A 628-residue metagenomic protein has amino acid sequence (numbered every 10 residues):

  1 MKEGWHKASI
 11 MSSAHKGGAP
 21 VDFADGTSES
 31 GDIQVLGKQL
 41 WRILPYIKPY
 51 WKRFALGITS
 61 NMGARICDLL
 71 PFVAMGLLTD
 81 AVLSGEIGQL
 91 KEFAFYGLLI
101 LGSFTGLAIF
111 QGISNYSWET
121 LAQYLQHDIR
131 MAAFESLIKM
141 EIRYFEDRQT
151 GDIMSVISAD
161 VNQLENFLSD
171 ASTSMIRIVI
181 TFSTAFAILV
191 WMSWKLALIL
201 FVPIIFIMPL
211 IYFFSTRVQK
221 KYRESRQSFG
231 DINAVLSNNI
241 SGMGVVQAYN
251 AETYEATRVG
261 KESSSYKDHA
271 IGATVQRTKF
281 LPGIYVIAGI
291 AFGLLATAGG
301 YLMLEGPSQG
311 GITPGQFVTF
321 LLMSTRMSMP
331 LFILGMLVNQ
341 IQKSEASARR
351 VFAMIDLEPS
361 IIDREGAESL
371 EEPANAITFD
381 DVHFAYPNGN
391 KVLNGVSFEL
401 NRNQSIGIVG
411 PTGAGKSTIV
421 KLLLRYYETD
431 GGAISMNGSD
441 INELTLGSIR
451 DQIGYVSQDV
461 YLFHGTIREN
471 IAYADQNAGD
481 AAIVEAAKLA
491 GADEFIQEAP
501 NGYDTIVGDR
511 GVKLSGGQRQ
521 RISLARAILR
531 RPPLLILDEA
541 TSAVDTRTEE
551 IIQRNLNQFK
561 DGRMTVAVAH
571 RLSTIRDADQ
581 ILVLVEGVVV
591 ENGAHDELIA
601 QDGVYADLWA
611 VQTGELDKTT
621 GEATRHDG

Functional and structural regions predicted by a protein language model:
S9, H15-A19, Y124-R143, Q149-S158 (+4 more regions): Short cytosolic helices in intracellular loops of multi-pass membrane proteins
E29-S30, Q39, I47, S114 (+3 more regions): Juxtamembrane loop-to-helix connectors within ABC transporter transmembrane domains
W41, K52-V73, L77, Y96 (+7 more regions): Alpha-helical segments in transporter systems
L44, I142-R143, A159-L168, S172 (+8 more regions): An intracellular "coupling" helix at the cytosolic face of ABC transporter transmembrane type-1 domains
R53-G63, T173-E224, L295-I312, M329: Transmembrane helices of ABC transporter permease
F54-F110, S117, V190-K195, T297 (+1 more regions): Transmembrane helix-loop-helix hairpins at lipid-water interfaces of multipass membrane proteins, especially the type-1
E86-F95, I188-V202, G272-R349, M354-I355: Helix-loop-helix
D356, D363-R364, L370-G628: ABC-type nucleotide-binding domain
